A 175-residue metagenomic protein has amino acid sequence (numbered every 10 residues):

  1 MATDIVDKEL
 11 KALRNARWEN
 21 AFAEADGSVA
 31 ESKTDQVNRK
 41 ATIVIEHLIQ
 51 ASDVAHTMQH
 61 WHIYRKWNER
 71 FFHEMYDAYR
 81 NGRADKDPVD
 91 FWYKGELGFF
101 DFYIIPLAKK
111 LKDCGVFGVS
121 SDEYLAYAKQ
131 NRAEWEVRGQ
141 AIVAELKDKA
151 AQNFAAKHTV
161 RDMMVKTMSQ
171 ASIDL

Functional and structural regions predicted by a protein language model:
M1-L175: Divalent metal-dependent phosphate-bond-processing catalytic cores, especially two-metal-ion Mg2+/Mn2+ enzymes that act
